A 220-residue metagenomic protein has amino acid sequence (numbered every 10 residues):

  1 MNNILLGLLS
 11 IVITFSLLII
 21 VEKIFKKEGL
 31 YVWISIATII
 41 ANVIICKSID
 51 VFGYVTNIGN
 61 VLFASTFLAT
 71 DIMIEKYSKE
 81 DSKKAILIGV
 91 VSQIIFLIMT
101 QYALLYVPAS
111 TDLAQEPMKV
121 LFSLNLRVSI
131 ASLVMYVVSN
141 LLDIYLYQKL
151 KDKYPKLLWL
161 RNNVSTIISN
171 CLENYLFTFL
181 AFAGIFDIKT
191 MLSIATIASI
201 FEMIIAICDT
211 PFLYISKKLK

Functional and structural regions predicted by a protein language model:
M1-M73, E80: Hydrophobic transmembrane alpha-helices
I45, F96-L104, D143, Y147 (+2 more regions): Alpha-helical transmembrane segments and their lipid-water interface positions in multi-pass membrane proteins
E80-I88, L157-N163: Membrane-interface alpha-helices at helix entry/exit sites of multi-pass transporters
A85-L87, V91-T111, Y136, N140: Transmembrane alpha-helix/helix-exit interface in multi-pass inner-membrane proteins
Y102-R127: Membrane-interface interhelical connector segments
R127, A131, M135, K149 (+3 more regions): Membrane-embedded alpha-helical bundles of multi-pass transporters/translocases, especially carrier/permease families
K153-C171: Internal alpha-helical transmembrane segments of multi-pass membrane proteins
T166, Y175-A183: A structural feature that tracks compact, well-ordered secondary-structure segments with a strong bias toward
